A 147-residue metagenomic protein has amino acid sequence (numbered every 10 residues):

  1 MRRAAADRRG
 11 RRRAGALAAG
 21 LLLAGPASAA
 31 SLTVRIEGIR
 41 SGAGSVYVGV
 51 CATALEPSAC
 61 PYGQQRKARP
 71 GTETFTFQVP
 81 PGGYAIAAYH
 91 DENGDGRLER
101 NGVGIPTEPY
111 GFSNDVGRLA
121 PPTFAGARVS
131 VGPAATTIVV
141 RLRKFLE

Functional and structural regions predicted by a protein language model:
R3-A16: Bacterial N-terminal signal peptides that target proteins for export
G15-G25: Bacterial N-terminal signal peptides
L32-I39, V140: A short, amphipathic beta-strand motif
S41-E56: Short, ordered, surface-exposed loop/turn motifs in non-cytosolic proteins
E56, P61-V79: Tryptophan-paired
G71-F77, A127, T136-I138: Short strand-edge motifs at loop-to-beta-strand transitions and within beta-strands of extracellular beta-rich domains
G82-A88: A short tyrosine-centered beta-strand micro-motif
E92-R100: Acidic, glycine-anchored loop motifs typical of Ca2+
